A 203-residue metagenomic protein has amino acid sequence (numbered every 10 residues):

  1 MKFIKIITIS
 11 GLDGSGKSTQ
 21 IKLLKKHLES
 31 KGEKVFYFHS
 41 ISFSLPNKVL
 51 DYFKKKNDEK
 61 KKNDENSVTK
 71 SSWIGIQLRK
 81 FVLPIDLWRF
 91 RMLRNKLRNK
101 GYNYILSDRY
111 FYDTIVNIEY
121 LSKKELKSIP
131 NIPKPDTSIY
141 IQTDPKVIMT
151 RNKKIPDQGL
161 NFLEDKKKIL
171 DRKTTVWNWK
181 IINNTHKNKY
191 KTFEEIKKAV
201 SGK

Functional and structural regions predicted by a protein language model:
I9: Hydrophobic anchor at the beta1->P-loop junction of P-loop NTPases
L12: P-loop (Walker A) phosphate-binding loop of NTP-binding proteins
K17: Conserved lysine of the Walker
Q20: Hydrophobic positions on the alpha1 helix immediately C-terminal to the Walker A/P-loop
K26-Y37: Post-Walker A helix-loop "phosphate-sensing" segment adjacent to the P-loop in P-loop NTPases
I41-L121: ATP-dependent small-molecule kinase phosphotransfer cores that center on conserved nucleotide phosphate-binding segments
R109-R172: A glycine- and Lys/Arg-enriched "phosphate-lid" helix/loop adjacent to the NTP-binding pocket of small-molecule kinases
K153-K203: NTP-dependent small-molecule kinase module
